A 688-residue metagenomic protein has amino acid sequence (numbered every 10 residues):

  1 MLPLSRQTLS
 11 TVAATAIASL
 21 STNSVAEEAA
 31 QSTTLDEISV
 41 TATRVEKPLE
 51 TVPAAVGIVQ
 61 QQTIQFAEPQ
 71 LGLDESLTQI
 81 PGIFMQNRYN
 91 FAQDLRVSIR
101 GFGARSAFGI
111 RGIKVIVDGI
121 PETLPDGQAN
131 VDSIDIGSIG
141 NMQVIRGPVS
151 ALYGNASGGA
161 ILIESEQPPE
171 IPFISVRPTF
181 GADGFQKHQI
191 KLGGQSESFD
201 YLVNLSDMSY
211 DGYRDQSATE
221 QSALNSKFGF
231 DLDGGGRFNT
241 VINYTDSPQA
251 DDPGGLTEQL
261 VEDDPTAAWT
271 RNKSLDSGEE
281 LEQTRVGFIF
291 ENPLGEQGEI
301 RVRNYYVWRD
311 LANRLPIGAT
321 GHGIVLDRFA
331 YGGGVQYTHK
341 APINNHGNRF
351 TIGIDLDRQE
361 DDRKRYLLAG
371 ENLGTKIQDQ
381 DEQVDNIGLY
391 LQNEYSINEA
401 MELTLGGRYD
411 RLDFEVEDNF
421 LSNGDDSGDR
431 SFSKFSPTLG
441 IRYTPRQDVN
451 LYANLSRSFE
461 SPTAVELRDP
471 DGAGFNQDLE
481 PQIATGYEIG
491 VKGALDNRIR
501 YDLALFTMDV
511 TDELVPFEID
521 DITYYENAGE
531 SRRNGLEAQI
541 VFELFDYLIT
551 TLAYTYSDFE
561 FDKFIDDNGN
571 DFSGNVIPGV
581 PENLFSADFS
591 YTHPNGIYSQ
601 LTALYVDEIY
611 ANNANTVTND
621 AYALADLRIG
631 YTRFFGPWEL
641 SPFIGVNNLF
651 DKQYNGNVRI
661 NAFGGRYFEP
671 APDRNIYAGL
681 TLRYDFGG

Functional and structural regions predicted by a protein language model:
I38, D231, N243, N393 (+2 more regions): Conserved C-terminal beta-signal and adjacent last beta-strands/turns of outer-membrane beta-barrel proteins
L73-S76, R96-R100, I113-V117, N130-D135 (+3 more regions): N-terminal periplasmic accessory domains that precede and gate Gram-negative outer-membrane beta-barrel machines
E75-I120: Extracytoplasmic beta-strand/coil segments of soluble accessory domains associated with Gram-negative outer-membrane
F108, G112-I113, I120-R146, D478: Short acidic/polar hinge/loop motifs at secondary-structure boundaries that mediate gating or recognition
F173, F180-S209, R214-D252, S277-L294 (+5 more regions): Transmembrane beta-barrel wall of Gram-negative outer-membrane proteins
G235-T245, E280-L421, L495, I499-L505 (+3 more regions): Face-selective signature of the C-terminal outer-membrane beta-barrel domain
E299-L315, T444, N450-S456, D478-I565 (+1 more regions): Membrane-embedded beta-barrel scaffold of Gram-negative outer-membrane proteins
N398, L403, R411, T507-D509 (+2 more regions): Gram-negative outer-membrane beta-barrel transporters
